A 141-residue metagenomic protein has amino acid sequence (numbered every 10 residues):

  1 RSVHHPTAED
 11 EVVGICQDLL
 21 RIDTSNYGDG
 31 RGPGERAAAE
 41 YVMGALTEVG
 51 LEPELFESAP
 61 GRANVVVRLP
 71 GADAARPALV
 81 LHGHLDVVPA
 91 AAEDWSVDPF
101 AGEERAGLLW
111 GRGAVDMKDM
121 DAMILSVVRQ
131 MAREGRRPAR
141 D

Functional and structural regions predicted by a protein language model:
S2-V115, D121, Q130-R140: Acidic/His- and Gly-rich active-site-bordering loop/insert found across diverse amide/peptide-bond hydrolases
